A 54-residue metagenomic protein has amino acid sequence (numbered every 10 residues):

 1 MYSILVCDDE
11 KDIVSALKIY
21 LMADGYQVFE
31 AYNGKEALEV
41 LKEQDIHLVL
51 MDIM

Functional and structural regions predicted by a protein language model:
M1-L5: Non-catalytic signal-transmission and effector/linker regions of two-component phosphorelay proteins
V6, L50: Walker B beta-strand of ABC/ABC-like P-loop ATPase nucleotide-binding domains, specifically the conserved hydrophobic
D8, G25, D45: Conserved functional loop/turn residues at catalytic and ligand-binding sites
E10, I53-M54: The short loop immediately C-terminal to the conserved phospho-acceptor aspartate in CheY-like receiver
K11-F29: Two-component/phosphorelay signaling modules centered on CheY-like receiver
E30-L48: Acidic, metal-coordinating helix/loop segments flanking the phosphotransfer/catalytic sites of two-component signaling
